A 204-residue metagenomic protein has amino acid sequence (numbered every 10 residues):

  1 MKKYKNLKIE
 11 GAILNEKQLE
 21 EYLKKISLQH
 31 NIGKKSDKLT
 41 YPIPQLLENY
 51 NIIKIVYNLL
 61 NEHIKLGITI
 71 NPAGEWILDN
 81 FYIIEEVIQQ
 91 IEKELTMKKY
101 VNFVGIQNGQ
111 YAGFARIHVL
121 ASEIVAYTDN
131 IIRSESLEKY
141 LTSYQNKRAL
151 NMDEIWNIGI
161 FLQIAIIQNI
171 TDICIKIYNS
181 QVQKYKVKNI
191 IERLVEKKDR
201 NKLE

Functional and structural regions predicted by a protein language model:
K2-A112, K139, I164, K188-E204: ATP-dependent phospho-/nucleotidyl transfer catalytic cores
K8-S27, A149-I160, C174-V182: Ordered, small/hydrophobic-rich secondary-structure cores
G113-I155, L162-N179: Active-site activation/catalytic loop segments of kinase-like enzymes and analogous catalytic loops in related
G159, T171-E204: Often metal-dependent polyanion-binding catalytic scaffolds in large enzymes
